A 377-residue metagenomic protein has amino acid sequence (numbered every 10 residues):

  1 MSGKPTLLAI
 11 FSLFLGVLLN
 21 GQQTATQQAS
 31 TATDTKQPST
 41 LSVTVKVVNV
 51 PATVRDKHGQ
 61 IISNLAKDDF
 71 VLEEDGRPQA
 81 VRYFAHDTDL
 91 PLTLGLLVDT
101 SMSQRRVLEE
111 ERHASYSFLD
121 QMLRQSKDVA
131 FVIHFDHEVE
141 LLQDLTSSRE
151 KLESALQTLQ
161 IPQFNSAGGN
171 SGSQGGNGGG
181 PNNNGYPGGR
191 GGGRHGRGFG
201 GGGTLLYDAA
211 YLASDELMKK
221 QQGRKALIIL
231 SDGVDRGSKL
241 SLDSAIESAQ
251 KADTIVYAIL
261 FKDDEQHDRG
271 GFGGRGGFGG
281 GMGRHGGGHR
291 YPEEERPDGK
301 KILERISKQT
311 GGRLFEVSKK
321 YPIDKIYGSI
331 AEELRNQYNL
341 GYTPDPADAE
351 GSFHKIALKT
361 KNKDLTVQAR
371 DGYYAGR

Functional and structural regions predicted by a protein language model:
M1-P5: Positively charged n-region of N-terminal signal peptides that target proteins for export
L8-N20: Bacterial N-terminal signal peptides
G21-R377: Scaffold/interface architecture of coatomer-like assemblies
